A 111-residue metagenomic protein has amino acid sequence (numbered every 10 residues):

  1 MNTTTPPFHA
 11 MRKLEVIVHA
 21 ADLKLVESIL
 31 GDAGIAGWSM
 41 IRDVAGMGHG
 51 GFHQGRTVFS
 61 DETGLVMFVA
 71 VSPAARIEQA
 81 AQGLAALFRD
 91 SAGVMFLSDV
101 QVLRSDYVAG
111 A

Functional and structural regions predicted by a protein language model:
M1-A111: Positively charged, small/polar-rich N-terminal and surface patches that mediate targeting and assembly and bind
